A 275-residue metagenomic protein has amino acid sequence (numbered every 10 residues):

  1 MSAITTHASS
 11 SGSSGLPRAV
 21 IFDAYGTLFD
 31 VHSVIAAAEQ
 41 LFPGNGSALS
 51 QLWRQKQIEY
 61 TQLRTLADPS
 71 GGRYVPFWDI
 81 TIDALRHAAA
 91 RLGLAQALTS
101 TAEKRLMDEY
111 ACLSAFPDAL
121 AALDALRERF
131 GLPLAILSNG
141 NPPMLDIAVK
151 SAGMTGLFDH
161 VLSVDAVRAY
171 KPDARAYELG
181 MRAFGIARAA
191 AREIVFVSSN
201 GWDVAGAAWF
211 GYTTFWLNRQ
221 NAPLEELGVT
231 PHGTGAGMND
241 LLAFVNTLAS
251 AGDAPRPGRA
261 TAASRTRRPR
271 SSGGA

Functional and structural regions predicted by a protein language model:
S2-P17, D124, L137, N141-A275: Asp-based, Mg2+/Mn2+-dependent phosphohydrolase catalytic module
I4-I58: Active-site neighborhood of HAD-like aspartate-dependent phosphohydrolases
F29, S114-P117, K171-P172: Residues that form or flank phosphate/diphosphate-binding pockets in enzymes that use nucleotide phosphates
I35, S50, R54, W78 (+2 more regions): An amphipathic alpha-helix signature
L41, S47, Y60-R105: A metal-dependent, Asp-based hydrolase signature
S47, F130-P133, L157, Y212: A generic structural motif
L49, T101-A102, A115, M154-L157: Hydrophobic side chains within well-formed alpha-helices
Y74, W78-I82, Q96-I136, D146: Short, acidic loop-to-helix structural element flanking the phosphoryl-transfer center in phosphate-processing enzymes
